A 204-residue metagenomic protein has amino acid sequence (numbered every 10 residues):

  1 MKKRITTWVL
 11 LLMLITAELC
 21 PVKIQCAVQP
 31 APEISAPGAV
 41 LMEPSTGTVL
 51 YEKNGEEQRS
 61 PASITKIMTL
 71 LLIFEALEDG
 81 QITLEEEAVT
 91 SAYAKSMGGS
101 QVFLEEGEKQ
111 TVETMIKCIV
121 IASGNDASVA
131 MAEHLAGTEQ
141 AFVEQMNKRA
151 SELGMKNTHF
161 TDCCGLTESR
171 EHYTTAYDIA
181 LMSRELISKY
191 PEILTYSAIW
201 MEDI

Functional and structural regions predicted by a protein language model:
K2-Q25: Sec-dependent N-terminal signal peptides of Gram-positive bacterial secreted proteins and lipoproteins
P21-Y177, I187-S188: Active-site-adjacent loops and short helices of periplasmic peptidoglycan-processing enzymes
A180-I204: Extracytoplasmic
